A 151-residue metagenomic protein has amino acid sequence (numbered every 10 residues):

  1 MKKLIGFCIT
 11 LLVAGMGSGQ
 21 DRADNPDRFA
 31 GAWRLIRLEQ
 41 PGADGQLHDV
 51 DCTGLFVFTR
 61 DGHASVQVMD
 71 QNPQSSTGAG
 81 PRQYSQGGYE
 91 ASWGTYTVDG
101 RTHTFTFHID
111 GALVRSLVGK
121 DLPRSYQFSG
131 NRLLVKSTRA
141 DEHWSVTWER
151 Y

Functional and structural regions predicted by a protein language model:
M1-L4: Positively charged n-region of N-terminal signal peptides that target proteins for export
G6-G15: Bacterial N-terminal signal peptides
G15-A91, T95-Y151: Lipid interaction determinants
